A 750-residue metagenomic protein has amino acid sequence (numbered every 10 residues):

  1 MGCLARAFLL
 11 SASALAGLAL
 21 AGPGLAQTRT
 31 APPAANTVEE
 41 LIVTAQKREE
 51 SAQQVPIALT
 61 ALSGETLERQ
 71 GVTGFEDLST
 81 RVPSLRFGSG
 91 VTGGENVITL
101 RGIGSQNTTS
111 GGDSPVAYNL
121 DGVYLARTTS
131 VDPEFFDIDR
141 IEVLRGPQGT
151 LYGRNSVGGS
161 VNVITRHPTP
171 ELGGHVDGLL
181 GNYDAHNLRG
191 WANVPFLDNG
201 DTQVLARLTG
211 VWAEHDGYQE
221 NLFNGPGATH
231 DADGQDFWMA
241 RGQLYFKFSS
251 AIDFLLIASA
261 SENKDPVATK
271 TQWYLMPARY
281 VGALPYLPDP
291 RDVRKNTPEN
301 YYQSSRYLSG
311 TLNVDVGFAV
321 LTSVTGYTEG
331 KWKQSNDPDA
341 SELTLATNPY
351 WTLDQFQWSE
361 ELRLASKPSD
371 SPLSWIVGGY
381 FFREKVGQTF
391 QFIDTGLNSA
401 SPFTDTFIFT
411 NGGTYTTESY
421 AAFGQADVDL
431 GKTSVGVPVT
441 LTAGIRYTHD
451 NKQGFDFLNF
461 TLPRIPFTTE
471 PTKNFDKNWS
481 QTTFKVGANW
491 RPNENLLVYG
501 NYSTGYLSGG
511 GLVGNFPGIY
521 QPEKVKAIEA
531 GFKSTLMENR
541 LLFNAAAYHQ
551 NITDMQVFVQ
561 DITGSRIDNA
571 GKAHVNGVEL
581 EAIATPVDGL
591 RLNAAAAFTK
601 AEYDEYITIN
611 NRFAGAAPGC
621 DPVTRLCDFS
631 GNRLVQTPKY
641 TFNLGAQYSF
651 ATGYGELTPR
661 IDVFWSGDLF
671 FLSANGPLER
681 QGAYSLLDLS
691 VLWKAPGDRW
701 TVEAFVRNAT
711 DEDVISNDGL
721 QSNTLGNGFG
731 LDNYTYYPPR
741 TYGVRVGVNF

Functional and structural regions predicted by a protein language model:
M1-R81, N193, S250, F254 (+3 more regions): N-terminal Sec signal peptide and the immediately downstream disordered periplasmic leader that contains the TonB box
V38-E171, A530: Acidic, small-polar-rich N-terminal luminal/periplasmic segments of exported/outer-membrane proteins
N96, D113-P115, R127, F136-D139 (+7 more regions): Outer-membrane beta-barrel translocator/receptor signature
T229, Q235-W375, F382-E384, L542: Outer-membrane beta-barrel domain signature, strongest for Gram-negative TonB-dependent receptors and also present
Y245-S249, L364, S374, Y380 (+2 more regions): Structural signature of Gram-negative outer-membrane beta-barrels, strongest in the C-terminal barrel of TonB-dependent
Y307-V316, V320-P338, R491, L497-L507 (+1 more regions): Membrane-embedded beta-barrel scaffold of Gram-negative outer-membrane proteins
P372-G378, L441, H549-N551, N569-S673 (+1 more regions): Gram-negative outer-membrane beta-barrel transporters
F664-L672, W693-F750: C-terminal beta-signal and adjacent terminal beta-strands/loops of Gram-negative outer-membrane beta-barrel proteins
